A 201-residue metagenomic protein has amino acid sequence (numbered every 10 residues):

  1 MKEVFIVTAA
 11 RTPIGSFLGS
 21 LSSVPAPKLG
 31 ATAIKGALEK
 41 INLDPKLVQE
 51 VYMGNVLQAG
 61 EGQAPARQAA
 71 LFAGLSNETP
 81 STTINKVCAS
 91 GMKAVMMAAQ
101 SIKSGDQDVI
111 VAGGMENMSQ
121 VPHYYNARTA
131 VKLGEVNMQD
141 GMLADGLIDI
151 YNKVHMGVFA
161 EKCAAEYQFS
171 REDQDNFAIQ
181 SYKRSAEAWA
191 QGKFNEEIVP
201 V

Functional and structural regions predicted by a protein language model:
M1-K2, S16-L47, G62-A64, A70-V201: Acyl-thioester C-C bond-transforming condensing/cleaving domain
A10-I14: Short polar catalytic/cofactor-binding loops
L47-G54: Short glycine-rich phosphate-binding loop at a beta-alpha junction
V56-E61: Glycine-rich phosphate-binding loops at beta-strand->alpha-helix junctions
